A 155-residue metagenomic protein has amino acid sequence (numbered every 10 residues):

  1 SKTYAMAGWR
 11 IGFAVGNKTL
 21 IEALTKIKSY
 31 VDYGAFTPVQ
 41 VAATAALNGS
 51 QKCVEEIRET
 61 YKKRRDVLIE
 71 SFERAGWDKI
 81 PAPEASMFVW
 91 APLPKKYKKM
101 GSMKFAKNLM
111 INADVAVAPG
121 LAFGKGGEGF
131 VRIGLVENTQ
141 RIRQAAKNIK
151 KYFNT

Functional and structural regions predicted by a protein language model:
S1-T155: PLP-dependent class I/II
